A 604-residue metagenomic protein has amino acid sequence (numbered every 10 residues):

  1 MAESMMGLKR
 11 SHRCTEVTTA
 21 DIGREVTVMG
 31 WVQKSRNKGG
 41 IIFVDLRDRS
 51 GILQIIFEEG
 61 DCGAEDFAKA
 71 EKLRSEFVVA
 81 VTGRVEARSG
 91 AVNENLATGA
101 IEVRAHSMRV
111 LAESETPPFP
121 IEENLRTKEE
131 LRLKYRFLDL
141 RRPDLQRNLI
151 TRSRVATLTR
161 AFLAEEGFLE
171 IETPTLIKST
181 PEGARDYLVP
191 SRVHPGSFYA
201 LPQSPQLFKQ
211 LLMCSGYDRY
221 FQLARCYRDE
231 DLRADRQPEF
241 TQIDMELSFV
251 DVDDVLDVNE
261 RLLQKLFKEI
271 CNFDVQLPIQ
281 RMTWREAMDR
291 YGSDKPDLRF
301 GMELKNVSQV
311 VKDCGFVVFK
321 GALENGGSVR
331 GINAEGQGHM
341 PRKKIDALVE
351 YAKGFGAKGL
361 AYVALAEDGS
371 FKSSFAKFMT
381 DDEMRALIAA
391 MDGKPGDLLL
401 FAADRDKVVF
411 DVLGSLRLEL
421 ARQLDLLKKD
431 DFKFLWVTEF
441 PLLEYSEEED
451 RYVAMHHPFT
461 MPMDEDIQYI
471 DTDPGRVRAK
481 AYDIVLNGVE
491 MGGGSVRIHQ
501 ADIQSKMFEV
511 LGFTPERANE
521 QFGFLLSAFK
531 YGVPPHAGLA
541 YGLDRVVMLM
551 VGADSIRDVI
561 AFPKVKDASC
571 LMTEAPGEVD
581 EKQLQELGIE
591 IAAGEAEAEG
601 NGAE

Functional and structural regions predicted by a protein language model:
M1-E604: Class II aminoacyl-tRNA synthetase catalytic cores and aaRS-like
